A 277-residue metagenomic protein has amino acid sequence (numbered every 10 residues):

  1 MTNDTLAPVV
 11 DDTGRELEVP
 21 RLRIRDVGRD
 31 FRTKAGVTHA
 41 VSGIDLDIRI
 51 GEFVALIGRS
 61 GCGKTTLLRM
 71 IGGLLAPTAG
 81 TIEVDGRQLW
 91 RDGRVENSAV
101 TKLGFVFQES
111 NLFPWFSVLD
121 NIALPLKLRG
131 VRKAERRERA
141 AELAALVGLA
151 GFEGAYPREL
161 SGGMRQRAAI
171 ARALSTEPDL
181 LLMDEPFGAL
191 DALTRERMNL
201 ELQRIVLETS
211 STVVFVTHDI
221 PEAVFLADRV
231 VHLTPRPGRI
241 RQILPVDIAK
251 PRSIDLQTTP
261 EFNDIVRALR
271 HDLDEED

Functional and structural regions predicted by a protein language model:
A35-T38, Q88-G104, L128, K133-R137 (+1 more regions): ABC ATPase NBD coupling module
I57-R59: The feature captures the beta-strand-to-loop junction immediately N-terminal to the Walker
G72: Helix-to-loop junction immediately C-terminal to a conserved catalytic motif
T81-E83, R87: ATP-binding/catalytic-site motifs of ATP-hydrolyzing domains
R87-W90, K127, R132-F152, R204: Conserved ABC ATPase "signature" region
F116-L124: Short coil-to-helix segment of the ABC ATPase nucleotide-binding domain corresponding to the Q-loop/switch region
A155-R158, T176: Conserved signature/switch motifs of ABC ATPase nucleotide-binding domains
